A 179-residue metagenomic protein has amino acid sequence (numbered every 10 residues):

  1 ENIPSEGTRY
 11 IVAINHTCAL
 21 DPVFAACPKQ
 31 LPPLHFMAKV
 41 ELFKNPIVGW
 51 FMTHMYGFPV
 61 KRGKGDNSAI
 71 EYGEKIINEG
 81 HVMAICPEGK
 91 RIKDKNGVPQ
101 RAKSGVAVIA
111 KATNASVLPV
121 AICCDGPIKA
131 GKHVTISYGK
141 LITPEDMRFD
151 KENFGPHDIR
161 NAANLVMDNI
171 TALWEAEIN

Functional and structural regions predicted by a protein language model:
E1, E41, K64, E88 (+1 more regions): Proline- and acidic/polar-enriched loop/turn elements at helix boundaries
E1-S5, E74-K75: Short amphipathic alpha-helix with an adjacent loop that forms part of the alpha/beta core around
I3, T17, D125-P127: Short polar/acidic secondary-structure junctions
S5-K64: Catalytic core of membrane glycerolipid acyltransferases/transacylases, capturing the structured, soluble-facing
T17, G65, V98-A102: Short, glycine/acidic-rich beta->alpha junctions
G63-E71: Short acidic (Asp/Glu) patches
I70-N179: Non-catalytic C-terminal accessory region of glycerolipid acyltransferases and related lyso-lipid remodeling enzymes
